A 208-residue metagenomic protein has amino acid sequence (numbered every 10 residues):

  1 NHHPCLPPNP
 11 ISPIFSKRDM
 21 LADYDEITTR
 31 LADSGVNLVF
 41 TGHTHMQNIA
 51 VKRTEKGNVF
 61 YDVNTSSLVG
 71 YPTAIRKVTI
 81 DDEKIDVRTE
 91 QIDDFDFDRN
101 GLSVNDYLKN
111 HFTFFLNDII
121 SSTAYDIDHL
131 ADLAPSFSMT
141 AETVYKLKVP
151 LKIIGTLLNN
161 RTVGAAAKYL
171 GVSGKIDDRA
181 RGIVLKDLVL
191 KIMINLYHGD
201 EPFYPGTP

Functional and structural regions predicted by a protein language model:
N1-N37: Active-site-proximal segments of metal-dependent phosphoesterases and phosphodiesterases across multiple
N1-S12, S66, K77, D82-D94: Conserved catalytic scaffold of divalent metal-dependent phosphoesterases
H3-P10, N37-K52, G70-T73: Active-site environment of divalent metal-dependent phosphoester hydrolases
C5-N9, F15-D19, I49-S66: Short acidic, glycine/proline-enriched helix-loop-strand junctions
D19, E26-D33, V51-F60, T79-D82: Short, surface-exposed basic-aromatic patches at helix termini and helix-loop junctions that form
L38-T41, Y61-N64, D86: Structural recognition of the beta-strand scaffold that forms the well-ordered cores of secreted hydrolase catalytic
P72-R76, F97-R99: Short, charged, surface-exposed secondary-structure boundary motifs
F97-P208: Non-catalytic terminal accessory segments
